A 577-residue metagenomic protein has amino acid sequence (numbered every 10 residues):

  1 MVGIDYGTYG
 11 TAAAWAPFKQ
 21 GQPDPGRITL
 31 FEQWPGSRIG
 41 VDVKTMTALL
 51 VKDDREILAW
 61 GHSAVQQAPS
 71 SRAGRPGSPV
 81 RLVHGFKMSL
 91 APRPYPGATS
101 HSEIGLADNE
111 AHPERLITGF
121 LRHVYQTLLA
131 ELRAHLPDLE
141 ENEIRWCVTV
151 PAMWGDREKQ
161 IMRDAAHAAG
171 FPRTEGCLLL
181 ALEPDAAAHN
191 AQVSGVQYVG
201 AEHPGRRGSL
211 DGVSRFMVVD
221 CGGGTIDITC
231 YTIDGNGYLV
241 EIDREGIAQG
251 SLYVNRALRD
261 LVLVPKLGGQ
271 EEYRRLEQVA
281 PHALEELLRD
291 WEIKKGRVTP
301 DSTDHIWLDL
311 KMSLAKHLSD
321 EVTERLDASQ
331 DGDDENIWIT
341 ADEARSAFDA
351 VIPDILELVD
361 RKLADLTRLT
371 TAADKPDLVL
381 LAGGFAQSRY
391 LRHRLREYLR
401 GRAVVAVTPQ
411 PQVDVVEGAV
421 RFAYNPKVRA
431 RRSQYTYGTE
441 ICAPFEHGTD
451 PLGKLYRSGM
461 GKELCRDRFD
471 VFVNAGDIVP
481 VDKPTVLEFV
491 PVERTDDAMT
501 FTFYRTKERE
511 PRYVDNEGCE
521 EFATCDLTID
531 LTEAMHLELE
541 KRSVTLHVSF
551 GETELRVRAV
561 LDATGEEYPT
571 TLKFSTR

Functional and structural regions predicted by a protein language model:
M1-D24, P79, G195-V240, E540-D562: Gly/Thr-rich phosphate-binding beta-strand-loop-beta motif of the actin/hexokinase/Hsp70
M1-S100, Y238, R244-G250, R256-R259 (+6 more regions): Early-domain small/polar-rich strand-loop-helix modules and first-structured segments of the mature chain
D42-T149, K295, S302, D327-Q330 (+2 more regions): Conserved phosphate-binding loops in N-terminal lobes of ATP-dependent enzymes of the actin/Hsp70/sugar-kinase
G77-V80, K87-P94, S102, H112 (+7 more regions): Gly/charged contiguous loops adjacent to phosphate- or pyrophosphate-bearing nucleotide/cofactor binding elements
L132, A152, M162-R215, C221-G222 (+3 more regions): Hydrophobic, small-residue-rich alpha-helical packing segments that form membrane-like cores
I161-A165, S388-R402: Conserved helicase motor "Helicase C" RecA-like lobe of SF1/SF2 P-loop NTPases
L178-Y198, N255-D260, A350, D354 (+1 more regions): Glycine-rich phosphate-binding/hydrolytic loop that grips phosphoryl groups
G235, K316-A350, D354-I355, A430-R577: Acidic low-complexity intrinsically disordered segments
